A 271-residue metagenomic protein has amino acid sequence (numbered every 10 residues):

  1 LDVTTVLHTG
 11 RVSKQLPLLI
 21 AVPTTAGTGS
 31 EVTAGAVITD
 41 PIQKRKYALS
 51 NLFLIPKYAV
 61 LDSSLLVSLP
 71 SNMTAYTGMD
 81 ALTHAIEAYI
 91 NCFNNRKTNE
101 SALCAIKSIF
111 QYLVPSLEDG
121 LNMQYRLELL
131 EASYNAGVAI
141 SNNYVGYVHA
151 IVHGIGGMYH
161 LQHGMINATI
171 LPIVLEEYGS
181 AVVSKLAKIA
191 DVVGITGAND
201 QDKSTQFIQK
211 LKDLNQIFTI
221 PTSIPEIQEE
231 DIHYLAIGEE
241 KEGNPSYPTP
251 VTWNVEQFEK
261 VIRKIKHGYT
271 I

Functional and structural regions predicted by a protein language model:
L1-G35: Proline/glycine-rich low-complexity loops and linkers
G35-N143: Carboxylate- and glycine-rich phosphate/diphosphate-binding segment that chelates Mg2+/Mn2+
L82-I86, L129-G137, I151, L171 (+4 more regions): Short alpha-helical scaffolding segments that buttress acidic/His motifs in well-ordered protein cores
F93-S101, S116-E128, N143-V148, Q201-S204 (+2 more regions): Flexible, glycine/charged-enriched surface loops at secondary-structure junctions
E100-C104, S108, E128-E131, A150-H153 (+5 more regions): Amphipathic alpha-helical interaction segments
N143-Q206, K212: C-terminal catalytic subdomain
L186, T196-I271: C-terminal charged capping/lid subdomain of soluble metabolic enzymes
